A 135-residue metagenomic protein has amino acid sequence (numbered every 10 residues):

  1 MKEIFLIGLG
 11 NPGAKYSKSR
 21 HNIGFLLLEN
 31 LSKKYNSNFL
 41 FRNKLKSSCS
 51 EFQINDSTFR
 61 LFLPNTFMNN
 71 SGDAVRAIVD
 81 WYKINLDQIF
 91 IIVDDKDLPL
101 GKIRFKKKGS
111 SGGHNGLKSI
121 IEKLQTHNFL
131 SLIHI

Functional and structural regions predicted by a protein language model:
K2-K107, K118, E122-L130: Nucleotide and nucleotide-moiety/phosphate-recognizing core
G109-S111: Short, glycine-rich nucleotide/cofactor-binding loops
G113-G116: Hydrophobic alpha-helical segments within soluble ligand-binding/sensing domains
I133-I135: Conserved small/polar residues in nucleotide/adenosyl-binding loops
